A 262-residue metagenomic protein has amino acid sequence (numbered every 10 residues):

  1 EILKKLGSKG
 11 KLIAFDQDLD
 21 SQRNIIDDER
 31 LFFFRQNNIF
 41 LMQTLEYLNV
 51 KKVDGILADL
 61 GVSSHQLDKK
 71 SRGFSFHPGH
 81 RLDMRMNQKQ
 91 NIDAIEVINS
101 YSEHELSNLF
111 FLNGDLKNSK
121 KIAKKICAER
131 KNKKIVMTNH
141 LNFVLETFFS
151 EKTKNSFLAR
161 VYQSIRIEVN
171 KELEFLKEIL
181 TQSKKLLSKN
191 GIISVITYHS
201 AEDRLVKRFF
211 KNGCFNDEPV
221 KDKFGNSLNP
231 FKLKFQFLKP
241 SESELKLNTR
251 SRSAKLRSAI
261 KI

Functional and structural regions predicted by a protein language model:
E1-I262: S-adenosyl-L-methionine-dependent methyltransferase catalytic core, i.e., the SAM/SAH-binding region
